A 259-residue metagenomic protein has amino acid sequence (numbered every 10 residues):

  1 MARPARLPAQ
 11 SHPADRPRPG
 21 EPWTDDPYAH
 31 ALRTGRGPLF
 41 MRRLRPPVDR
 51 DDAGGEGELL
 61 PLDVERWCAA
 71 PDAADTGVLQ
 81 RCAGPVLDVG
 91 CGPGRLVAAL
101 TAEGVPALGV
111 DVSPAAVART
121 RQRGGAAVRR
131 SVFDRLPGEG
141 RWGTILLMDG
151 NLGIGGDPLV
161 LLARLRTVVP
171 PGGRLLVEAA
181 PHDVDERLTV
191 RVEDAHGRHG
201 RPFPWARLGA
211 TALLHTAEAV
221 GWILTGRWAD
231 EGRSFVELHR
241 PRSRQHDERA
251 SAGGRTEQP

Functional and structural regions predicted by a protein language model:
M1-R81: S-adenosyl-L-methionine
A83-G92: Conserved class I S-adenosyl-L-methionine
S113: Conserved SAM/SAH-binding beta-strand->alpha-helix loop
G124-D134: Conserved SAM-binding strand-loop segment of SAM-dependent methyltransferases
W142-L159: A short SAM/SAH-binding and catalytic strip from SAM-dependent methyltransferases
L159-P171: A short glycine-rich, Lys/Arg-flanked "PGG" loop and its adjoining helix->strand segment in the class I
G172-A180: Conserved beta-strand signature within the Rossmann-like core of class I S-adenosyl-L-methionine
F203-G221: Short alpha-helix
